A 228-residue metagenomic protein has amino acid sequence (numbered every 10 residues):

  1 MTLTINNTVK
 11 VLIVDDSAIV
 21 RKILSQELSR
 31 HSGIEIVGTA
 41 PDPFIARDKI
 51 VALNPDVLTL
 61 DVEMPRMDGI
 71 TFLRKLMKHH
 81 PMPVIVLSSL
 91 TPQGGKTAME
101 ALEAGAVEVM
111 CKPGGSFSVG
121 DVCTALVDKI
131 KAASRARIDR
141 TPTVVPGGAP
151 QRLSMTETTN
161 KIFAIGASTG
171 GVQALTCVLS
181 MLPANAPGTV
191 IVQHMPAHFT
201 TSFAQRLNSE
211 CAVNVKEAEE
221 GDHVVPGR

Functional and structural regions predicted by a protein language model:
M1-R228: Strand-loop microenvironment adjacent to phosphate/nucleotide-handling motifs in alpha/beta enzyme folds
